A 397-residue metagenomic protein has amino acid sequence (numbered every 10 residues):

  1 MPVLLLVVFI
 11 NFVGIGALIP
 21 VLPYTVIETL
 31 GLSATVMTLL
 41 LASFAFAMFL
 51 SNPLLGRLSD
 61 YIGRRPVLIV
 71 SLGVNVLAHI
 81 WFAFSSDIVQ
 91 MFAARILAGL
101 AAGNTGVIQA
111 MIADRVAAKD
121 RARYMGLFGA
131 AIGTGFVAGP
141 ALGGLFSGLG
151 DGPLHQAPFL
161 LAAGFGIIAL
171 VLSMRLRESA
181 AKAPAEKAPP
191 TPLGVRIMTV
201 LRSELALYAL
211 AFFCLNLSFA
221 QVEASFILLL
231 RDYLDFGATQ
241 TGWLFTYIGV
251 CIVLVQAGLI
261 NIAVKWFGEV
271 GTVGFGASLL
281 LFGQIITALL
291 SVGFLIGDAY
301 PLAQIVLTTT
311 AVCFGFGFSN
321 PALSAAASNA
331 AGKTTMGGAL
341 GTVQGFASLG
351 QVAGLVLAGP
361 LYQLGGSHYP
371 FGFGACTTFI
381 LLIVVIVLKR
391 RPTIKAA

Functional and structural regions predicted by a protein language model:
G16, A45-P53, G103, F136-V137 (+3 more regions): Residue-level signature of mid-helix packing/kink "hotspots" within the transmembrane helices of 12-pass Major
V21-A34, A224-Q240: Short amphipathic helix-loop junctions that connect adjacent transmembrane helices in Major Facilitator Superfamily/SLC
L50-S86: Conserved MFS/SLC helix-loop-helix module at the cytosolic interface between two early adjacent transmembrane helices
N52-G63, V255-E269, Y362: Helix-to-loop junctions at the C-terminal end of transmembrane segments in multipass secondary transporters
A94-I132: Cytoplasmic helix-loop-helix junction between adjacent transmembrane helices in 12-TM secondary transporters
Q156-S173, F371-I386: Symmetry-related core transmembrane helices of the 12-TM Major Facilitator Superfamily/SLC fold
E178-A211, Y233: Juxtamembrane intracellular "pre-TM" segments in multi-pass secondary transporters
G271-L323: C-terminal transmembrane helical hairpin of 12-TM major facilitator-type secondary transporters
